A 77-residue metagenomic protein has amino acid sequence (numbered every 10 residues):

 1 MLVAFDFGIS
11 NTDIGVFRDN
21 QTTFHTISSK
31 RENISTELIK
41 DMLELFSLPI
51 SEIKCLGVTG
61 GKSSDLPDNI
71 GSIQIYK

Functional and structural regions predicted by a protein language model:
M1-T22: Gly/Thr-rich phosphate-binding beta-strand-loop-beta motif of the actin/hexokinase/Hsp70
G15-V16, K30-T36: Helical "lid/coupling" subdomains associated with nucleotide-phosphate turnover
D19-N20, I39-D41, I75: General N-terminal targeting signals
N20-Q21, R31-E32, K62: Residues that cap or initiate secondary-structure elements
T26-S28: Short hydrophobic alpha-helix segments
I34-S47: Short, well-ordered amphipathic alpha-helical segments that serve as non-catalytic structural scaffolds within diverse
E44-K77: Short beta-strand-loop/turn "lid" adjacent to the catalytic site in phosphate-handling enzymes
